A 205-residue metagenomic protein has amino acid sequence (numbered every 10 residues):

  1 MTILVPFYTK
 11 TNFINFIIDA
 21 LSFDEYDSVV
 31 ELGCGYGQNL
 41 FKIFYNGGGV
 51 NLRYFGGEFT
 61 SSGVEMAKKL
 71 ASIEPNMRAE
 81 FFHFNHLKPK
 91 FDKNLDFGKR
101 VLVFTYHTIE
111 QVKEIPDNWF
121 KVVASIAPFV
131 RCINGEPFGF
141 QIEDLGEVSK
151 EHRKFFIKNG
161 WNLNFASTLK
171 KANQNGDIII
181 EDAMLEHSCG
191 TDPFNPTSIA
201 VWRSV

Functional and structural regions predicted by a protein language model:
L4-E25: Conserved alpha-helix/loop element of class I SAM-dependent methyltransferases that forms part of the SAM/SAH-binding
E31: Class I SAM-dependent methyltransferase core
G35: Conserved glycine-rich SAM-binding loop
Q38-K88: Class I SAM-dependent methyltransferase SAM/SAH-binding core
V101-I115: A short SAM/SAH-binding and catalytic strip from SAM-dependent methyltransferases
N118-V130: A short glycine-rich, Lys/Arg-flanked "PGG" loop and its adjoining helix->strand segment in the class I
P128-F140: Conserved beta-strand signature within the Rossmann-like core of class I S-adenosyl-L-methionine
E147-N173: Conserved Class I S-adenosyl-L-methionine
